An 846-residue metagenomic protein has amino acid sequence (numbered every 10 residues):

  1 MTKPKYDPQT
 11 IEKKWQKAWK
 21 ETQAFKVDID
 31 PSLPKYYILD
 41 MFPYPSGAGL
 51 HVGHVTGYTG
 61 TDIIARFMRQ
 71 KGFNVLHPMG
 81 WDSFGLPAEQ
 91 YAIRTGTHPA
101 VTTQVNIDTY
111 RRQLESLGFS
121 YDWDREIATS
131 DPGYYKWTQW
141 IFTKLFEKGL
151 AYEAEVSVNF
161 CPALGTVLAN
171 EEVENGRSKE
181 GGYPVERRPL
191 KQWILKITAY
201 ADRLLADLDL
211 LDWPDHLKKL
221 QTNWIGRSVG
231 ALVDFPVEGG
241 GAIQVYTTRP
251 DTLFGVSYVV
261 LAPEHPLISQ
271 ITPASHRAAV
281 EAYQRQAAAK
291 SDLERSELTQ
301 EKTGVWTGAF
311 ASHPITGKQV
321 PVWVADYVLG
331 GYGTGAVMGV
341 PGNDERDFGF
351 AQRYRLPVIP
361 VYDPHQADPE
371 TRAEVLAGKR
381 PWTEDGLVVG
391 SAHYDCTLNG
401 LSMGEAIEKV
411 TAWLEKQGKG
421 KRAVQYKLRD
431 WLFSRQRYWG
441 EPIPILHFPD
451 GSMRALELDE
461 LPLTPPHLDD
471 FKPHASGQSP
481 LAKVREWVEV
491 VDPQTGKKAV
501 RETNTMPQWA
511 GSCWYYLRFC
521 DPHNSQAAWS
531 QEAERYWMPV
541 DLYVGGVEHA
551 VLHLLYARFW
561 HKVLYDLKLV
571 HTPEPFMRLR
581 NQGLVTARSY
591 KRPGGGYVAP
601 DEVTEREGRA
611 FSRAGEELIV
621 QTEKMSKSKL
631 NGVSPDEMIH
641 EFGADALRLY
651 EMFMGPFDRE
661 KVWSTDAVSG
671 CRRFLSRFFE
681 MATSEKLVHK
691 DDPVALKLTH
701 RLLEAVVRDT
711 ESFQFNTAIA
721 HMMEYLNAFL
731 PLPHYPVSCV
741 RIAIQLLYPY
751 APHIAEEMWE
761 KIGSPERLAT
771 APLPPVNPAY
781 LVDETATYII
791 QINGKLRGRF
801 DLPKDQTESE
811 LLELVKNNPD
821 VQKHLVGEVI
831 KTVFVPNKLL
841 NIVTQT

Functional and structural regions predicted by a protein language model:
M1-K35, A262-H265, A274-R277, L356-Q366 (+13 more regions): Basic, alpha-helical terminal appendages of large translation-related enzymes
M1-L39, R69-P78, V101-R111, W213 (+2 more regions): Conserved oxyanion/phosphate-binding beta-strand-loop segments in alpha/beta enzyme cores
T2-Y6, R227-L232, E238, D363 (+10 more regions): Long, charged, mostly alpha-helical binding arms that flank functional sites
K5, K14, A18-T22, R94-I243 (+11 more regions): Residue patterns forming the tRNA-binding/recognition surfaces of aminoacyl-tRNA synthetases and related DALR
D28-P99, T103, E126-I141, T247-T248 (+2 more regions): N-terminal catalytic cores of NTP/NDP-binding nucleotidyl/phosphoryl-transfer enzymes
T61, N74, H265-P364, E370 (+1 more regions): Catalytic alpha/beta core of large soluble enzyme barrels
D82, E147-F160, R422-G451, L569-P573 (+3 more regions): Helix-rich, typically C-terminal accessory recognition domains appended to large enzymatic cores
I197-T198, R203-G226, A262-V305, L461-E486 (+1 more regions): Amphipathic alpha-helical
